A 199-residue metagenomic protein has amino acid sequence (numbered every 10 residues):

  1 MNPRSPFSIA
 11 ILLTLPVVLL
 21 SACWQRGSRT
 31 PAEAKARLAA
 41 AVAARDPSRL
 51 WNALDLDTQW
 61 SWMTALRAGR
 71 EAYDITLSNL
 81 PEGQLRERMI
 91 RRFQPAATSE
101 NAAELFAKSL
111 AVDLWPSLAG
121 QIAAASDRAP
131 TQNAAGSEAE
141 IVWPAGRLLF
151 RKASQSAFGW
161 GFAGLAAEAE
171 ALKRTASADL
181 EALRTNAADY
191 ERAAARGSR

Functional and structural regions predicted by a protein language model:
N2-I11: Bacterial N-terminal signal peptides that target proteins for export
T14-V18: Hydrophobic membrane-insertion alpha-helices, especially the h-region of bacterial N-terminal signal peptides
L20-A22: C-terminal motif of bacterial Sec signal peptides marking the signal peptidase cleavage site
W24-R26: Bacterial signal peptide processing site
S28-A32, A44, S177, R184: Amphipathic alpha-helical repeat elements characteristic of tetratricopeptide repeat
A32, P47, N52-Q132: Short solvent-exposed beta->alpha transition segments
R37-L50: Short helix-adjacent coil turns
E104, D113-A123, A129, G136-R192: Short beta-strand edge/turn micro-motifs at domain boundaries
